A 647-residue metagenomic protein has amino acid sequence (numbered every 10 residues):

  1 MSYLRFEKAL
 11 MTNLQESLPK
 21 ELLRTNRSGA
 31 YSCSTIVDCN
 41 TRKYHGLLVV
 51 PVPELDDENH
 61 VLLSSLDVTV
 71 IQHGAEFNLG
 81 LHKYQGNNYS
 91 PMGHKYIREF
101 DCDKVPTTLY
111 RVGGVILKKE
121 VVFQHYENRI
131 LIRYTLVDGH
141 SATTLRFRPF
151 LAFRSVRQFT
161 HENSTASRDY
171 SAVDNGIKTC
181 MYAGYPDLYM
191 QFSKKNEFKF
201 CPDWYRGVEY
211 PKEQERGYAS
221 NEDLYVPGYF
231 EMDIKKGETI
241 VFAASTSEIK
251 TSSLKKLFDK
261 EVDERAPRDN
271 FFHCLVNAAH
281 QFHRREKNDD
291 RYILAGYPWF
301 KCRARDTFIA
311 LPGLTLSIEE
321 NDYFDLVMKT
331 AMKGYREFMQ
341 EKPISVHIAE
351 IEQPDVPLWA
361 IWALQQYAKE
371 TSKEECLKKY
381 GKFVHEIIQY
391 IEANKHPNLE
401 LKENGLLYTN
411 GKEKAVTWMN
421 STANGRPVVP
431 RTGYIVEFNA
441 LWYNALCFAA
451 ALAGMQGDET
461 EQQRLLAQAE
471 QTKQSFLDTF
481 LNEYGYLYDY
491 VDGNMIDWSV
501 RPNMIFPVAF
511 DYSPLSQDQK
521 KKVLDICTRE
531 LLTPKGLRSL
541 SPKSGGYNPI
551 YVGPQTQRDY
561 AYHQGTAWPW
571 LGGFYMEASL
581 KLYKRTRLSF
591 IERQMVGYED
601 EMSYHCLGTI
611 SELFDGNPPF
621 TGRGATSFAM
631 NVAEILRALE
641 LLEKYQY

Functional and structural regions predicted by a protein language model:
M1-P267, F271, P298, E320 (+4 more regions): Terminal accessory carbohydrate-recognition/targeting modules of carbohydrate-active enzymes
N78-V105, V112-I116, A393, D525-K535 (+4 more regions): Non-catalytic C-terminal accessory modules of carbohydrate-active enzymes
D138-G139, T160-N163, A172, I234-K236 (+8 more regions): Aromatic-rich carbohydrate-recognition surfaces in CAZymes
F198-M232, W418-V428, T432, K543-D559: Glycine-rich phosphate/pyrophosphate-binding loop and adjacent beta-alpha nucleotide/cofactor-binding cores
A244-H280, I309-P312, E319-K329, Q517-E530: Carboxylate/His-rich catalytic cores and anion/metal-binding grooves
S252, Y367-K379, F448-R464, D518 (+1 more regions): Inter-helical turn/loop segments and adjacent helix faces that build the functional surface of alpha-helical bundle
H273, E392, L399-K402, Y443-D525 (+3 more regions): Catalytic cores of carbohydrate-active enzymes
F282-R285, D289-C302, Q340-W359, A363 (+5 more regions): Carbohydrate-binding/catalytic loop surfaces
